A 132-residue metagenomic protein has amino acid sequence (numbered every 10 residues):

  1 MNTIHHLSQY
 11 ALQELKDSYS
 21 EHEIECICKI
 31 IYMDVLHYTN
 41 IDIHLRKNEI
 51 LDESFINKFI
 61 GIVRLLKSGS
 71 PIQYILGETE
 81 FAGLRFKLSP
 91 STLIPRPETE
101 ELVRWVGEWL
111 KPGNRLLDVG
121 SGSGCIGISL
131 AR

Functional and structural regions predicted by a protein language model:
M1-L76: N-terminal auxiliary segments of SAM/dcSAM-dependent transferases
N57-R132: SAM-dependent Rossmann-like transferase core, predominantly class I methyltransferases with a strong bias toward
